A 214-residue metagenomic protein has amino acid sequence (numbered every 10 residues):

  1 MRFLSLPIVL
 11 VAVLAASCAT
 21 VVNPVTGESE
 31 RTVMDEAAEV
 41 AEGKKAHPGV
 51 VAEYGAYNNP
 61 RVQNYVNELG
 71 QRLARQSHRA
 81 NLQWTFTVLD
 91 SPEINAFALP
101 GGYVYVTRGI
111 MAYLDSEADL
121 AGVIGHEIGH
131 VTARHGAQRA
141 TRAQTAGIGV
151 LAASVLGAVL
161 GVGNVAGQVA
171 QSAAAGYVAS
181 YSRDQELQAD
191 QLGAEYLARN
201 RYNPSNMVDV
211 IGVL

Functional and structural regions predicted by a protein language model:
F3-I8, C18-L214: A Zn2+-metalloprotease active-site environment signal
